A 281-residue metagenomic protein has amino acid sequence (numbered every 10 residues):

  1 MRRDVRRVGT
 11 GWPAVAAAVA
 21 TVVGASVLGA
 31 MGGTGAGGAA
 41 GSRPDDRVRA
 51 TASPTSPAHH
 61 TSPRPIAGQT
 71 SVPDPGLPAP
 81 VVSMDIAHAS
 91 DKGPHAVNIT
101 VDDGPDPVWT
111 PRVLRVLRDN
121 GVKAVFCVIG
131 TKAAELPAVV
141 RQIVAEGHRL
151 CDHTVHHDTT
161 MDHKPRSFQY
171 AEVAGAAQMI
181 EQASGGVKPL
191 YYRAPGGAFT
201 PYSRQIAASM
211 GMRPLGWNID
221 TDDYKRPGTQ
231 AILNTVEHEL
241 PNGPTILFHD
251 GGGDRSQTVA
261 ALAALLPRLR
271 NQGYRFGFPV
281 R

Functional and structural regions predicted by a protein language model:
R2-I99, D106-D119, A264-P267, Q272-R281: N-terminal pre-catalytic segment of deacetylase/amide-hydrolase enzymes
T10, T21, T34, T51 (+14 more regions): Residue-identity detector for threonine
A17-G29, R149, L215, L240 (+1 more regions): Hydrophobic alpha-helical membrane segments, chiefly transmembrane helices and signal peptide h-regions, characterized
P63-K164, G175, M179, P189: Active-site beta->alpha N-cap acidic-glycine motif
A134-E135, H157-R270, Y274, P279-R281: Catalytic domains of cell-wall/extracellular-matrix polysaccharide-remodeling enzymes, centered on de-N-acetylation
